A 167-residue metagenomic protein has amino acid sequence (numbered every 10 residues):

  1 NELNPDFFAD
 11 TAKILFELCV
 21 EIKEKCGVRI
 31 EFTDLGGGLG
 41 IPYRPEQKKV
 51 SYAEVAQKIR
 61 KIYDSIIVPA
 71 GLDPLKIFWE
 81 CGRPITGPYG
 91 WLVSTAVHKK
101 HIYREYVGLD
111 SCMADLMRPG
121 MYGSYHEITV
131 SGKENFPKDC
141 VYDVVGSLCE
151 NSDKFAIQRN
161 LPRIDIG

Functional and structural regions predicted by a protein language model:
N1-K100: Active-site loop/helix belt of alpha/beta enzymes
K58, I67-V68, L72-I166: Charged (often Lys/Glu-rich) extended helix/loop segments that serve as interaction or gating elements
